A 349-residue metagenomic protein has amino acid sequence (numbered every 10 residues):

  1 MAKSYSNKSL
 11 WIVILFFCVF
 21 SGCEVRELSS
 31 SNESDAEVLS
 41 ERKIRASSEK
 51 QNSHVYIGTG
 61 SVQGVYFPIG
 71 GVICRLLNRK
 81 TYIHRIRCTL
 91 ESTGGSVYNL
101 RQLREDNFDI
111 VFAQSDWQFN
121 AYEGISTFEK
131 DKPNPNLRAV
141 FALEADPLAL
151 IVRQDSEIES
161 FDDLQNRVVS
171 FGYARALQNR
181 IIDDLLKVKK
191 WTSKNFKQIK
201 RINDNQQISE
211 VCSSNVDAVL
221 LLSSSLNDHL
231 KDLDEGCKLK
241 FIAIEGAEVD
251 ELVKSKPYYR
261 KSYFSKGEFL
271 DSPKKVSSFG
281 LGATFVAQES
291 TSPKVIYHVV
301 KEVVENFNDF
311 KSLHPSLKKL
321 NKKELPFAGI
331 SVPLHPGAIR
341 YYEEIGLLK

Functional and structural regions predicted by a protein language model:
A2-W11: Bacterial N-terminal signal peptides that target proteins for export
E24-R26: Bacterial signal peptide processing site
L28-G58, I158-V168, P336, E343-E344 (+1 more regions): Immediate post-signal peptide segment of exported/extracytoplasmic ligand-binding proteins
I44-Q114, N120: N-terminal (or domain-start) structured segment
N52-K80, I86, D146-S213, N308 (+2 more regions): Bilobed "Venus flytrap"/periplasmic-binding protein-like clamshell domains and structurally analogous long
E105-A145, S224-D228: Acidic, polar ligand-binding/catalytic clefts
S115-W117, I125-T127, S156, S193-V286 (+1 more regions): Pocket-lining segment of extracytoplasmic ligand-binding domains
Q206, S213-S214, S223-F241, L252-K254 (+2 more regions): An extracytoplasmic/periplasmic, membrane-proximal ligand-sensing/linker region
